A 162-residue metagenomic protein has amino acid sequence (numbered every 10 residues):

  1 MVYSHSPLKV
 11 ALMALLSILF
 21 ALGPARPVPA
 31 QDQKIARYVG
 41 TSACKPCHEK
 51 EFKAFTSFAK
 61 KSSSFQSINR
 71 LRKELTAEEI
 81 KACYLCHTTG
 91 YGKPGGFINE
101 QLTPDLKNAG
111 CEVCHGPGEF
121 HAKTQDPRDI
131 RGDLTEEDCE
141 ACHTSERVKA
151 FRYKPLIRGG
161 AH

Functional and structural regions predicted by a protein language model:
M1-L8: N-terminal secretory signal peptides that target proteins for export/translocation
V2, L22-A25: Classical N-terminal targeting signals for secretion and organelle import
A11-G23: Bacterial N-terminal signal peptides
P27-T135, F151-H162: Sequence context of c-type cytochrome heme-c attachment sites
E136-H143: A contiguous, mid-protein "functional segment" used to position or interact with cofactors/ions or partner subunits
T144-F151: Short, exposed beta-strand-loop hairpins at the edges of beta-sheets in extracellular/periplasmic proteins
